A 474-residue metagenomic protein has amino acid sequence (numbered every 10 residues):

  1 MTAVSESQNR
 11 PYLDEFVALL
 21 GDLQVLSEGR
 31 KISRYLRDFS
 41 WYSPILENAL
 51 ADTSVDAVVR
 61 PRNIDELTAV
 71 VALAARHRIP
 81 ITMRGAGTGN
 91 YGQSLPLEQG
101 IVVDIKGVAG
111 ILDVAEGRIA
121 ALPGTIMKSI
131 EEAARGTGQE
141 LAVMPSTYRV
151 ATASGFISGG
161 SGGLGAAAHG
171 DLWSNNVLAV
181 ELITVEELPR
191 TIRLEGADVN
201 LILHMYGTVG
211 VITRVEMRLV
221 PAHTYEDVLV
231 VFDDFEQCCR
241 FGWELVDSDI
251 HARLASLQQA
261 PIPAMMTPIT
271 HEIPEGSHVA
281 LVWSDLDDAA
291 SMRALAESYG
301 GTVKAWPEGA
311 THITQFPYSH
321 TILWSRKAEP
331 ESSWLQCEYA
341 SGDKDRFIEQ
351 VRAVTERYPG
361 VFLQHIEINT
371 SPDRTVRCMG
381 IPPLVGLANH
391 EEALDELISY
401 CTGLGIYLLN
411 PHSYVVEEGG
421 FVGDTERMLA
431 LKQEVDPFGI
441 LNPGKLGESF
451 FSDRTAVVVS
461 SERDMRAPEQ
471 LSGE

Functional and structural regions predicted by a protein language model:
M1-A72, T88-G117, A260-T270, E308-E331 (+2 more regions): N-terminal flexible segment immediately upstream of the FAD-binding catalytic core in FAD-dependent oxidoreductases
T2-V4, I79, R84-A86, Q93-G100 (+3 more regions): Conserved glycine-rich FAD pyrophosphate-binding loop
Y12-F16, A74, F241-D247, D288-G301 (+2 more regions): Short amphipathic alpha-helices in soluble, non-transmembrane regions that often serve as interface/regulatory elements
F16, N63, A74, G87 (+6 more regions): Buried hydrophobic positions in well-ordered alpha/beta secondary-structure cores of metabolic enzymes
V25-G29, V59-P61, I81-G85, V103-I105 (+11 more regions): General beta-strand structural signal in soluble alpha/beta enzymes
D56-P61, I119, E226-V231, P274-D288 (+3 more regions): Short cationic amphipathic helices and targeting signals
G110-L112, P123, M127-K128, E132-S256 (+1 more regions): FAD-binding subdomain of flavoenzyme oxidoreductases
D249-W306: A conserved active-site cap/scaffold subdomain adjacent to cofactor or substrate pockets
